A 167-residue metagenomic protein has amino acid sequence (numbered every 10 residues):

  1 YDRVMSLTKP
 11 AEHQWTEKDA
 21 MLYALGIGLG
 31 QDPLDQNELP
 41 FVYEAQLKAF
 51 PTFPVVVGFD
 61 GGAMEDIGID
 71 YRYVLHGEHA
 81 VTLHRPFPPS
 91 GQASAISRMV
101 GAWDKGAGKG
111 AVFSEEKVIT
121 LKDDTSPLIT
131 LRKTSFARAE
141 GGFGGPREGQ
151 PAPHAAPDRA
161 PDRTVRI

Functional and structural regions predicted by a protein language model:
Y1-Q92: Hydrophobic, proline/glycine-rich low-complexity stretches
Y1-S6, V74-R166: HotDog/MaoC-like acyl-thioester-processing domains
